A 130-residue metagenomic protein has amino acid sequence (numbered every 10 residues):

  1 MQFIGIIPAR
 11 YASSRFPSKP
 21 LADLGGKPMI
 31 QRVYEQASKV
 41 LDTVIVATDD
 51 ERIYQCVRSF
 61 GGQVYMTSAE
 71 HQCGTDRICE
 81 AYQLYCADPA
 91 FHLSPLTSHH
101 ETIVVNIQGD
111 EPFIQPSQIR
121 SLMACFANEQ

Functional and structural regions predicted by a protein language model:
Q2-F3, E101, Q130: Local beta-strand N-terminus motif with an aromatic residue
Q2-T48: N-terminal glycine-rich phosphate-binding loop and ensuing alpha1 helix
Q31-F91, H100-E101: Conserved N-terminal catalytic core of the sugar/cofactor nucleotidyltransferase
A69, G109-E111: Short acidic donor-binding/metal-coordinating loop in glycosyltransferase active sites
P95-T97: Intrinsic disorder/low-complexity segments enriched in small, polar and charged residues
V104-V105: Short aromatic/hydrophobic "clamp" motif used to bind/position activated sugar donors
E111-Q130: Conserved donor-nucleotide/metal-binding helix-loop-beta segment in metal-dependent transferases, i.e., the alpha-helix
